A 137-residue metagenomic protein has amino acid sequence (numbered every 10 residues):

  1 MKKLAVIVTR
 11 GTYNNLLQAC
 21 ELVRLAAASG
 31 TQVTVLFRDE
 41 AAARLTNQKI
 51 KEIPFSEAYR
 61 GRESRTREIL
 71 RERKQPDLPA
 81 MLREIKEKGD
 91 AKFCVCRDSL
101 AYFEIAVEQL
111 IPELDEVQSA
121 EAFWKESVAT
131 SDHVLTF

Functional and structural regions predicted by a protein language model:
A5-L16, L45-T46: Short, glycine-rich nucleotide/cofactor-binding loops
L17-G30, V35: Histidine-anchored nucleotide/phosphate-binding helix
V33-D39, C94-R97: Short internal beta-strands
A41-P54: N-terminal beta-loop-helix "entrance" segment that forms/cooperates in small-molecule cofactor or anionic ligand
K51-F55, I111-L114: Short, hinge-like loop/turn segments at secondary-structure boundaries
P54-E87: A glycine-rich helix N-cap at a beta->alpha junction
R73, Q118-F137: Glycine-rich, aromatic-bearing surface loops/beta-hairpins
R73, R83-E87, A91-D98, F103 (+1 more regions): Ligand-binding beta-strand-loop-alpha-helix segment within the catalytic cores of soluble metabolic enzymes
